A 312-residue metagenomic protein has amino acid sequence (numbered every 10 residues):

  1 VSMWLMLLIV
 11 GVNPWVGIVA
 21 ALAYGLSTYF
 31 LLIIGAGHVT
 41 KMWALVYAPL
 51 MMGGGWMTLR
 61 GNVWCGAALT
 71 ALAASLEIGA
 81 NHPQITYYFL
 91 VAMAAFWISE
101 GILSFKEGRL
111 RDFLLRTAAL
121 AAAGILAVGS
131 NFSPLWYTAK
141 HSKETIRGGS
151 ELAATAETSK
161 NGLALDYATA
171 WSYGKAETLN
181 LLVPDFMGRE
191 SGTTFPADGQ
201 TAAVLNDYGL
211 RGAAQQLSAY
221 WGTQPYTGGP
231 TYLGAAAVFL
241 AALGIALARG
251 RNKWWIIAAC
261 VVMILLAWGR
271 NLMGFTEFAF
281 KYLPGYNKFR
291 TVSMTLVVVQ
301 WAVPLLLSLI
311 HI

Functional and structural regions predicted by a protein language model:
S2-L31, G234, V238-F275: Carboxylate/His-rich catalytic cores and anion/metal-binding grooves
S2-V10, P14-S104, R116-T138: Membrane-embedded helix bundles of polyisoprenyl
F30-W43, S218-T231, V262-A302: Membrane-helix boundary/interfacial segments in multi-pass membrane proteins
G37-V39, A92-A95, A139-T155, F278-L283: Short secondary-structure boundary/capping segments
M42-M51, T86, L90-V91, L233-A236 (+2 more regions): Membrane-embedded alpha-helical segments of multi-pass membrane proteins, especially the transmembrane helices
F105-A118, D198, A203-Q215, L240-R270: Membrane-interface helix-loop-helix junctions at transmembrane boundaries of multi-pass membrane enzymes, predominantly
F132-G244: Periplasmic/ER-lumenal interhelical loops and adjacent helix-loop junctions in multi-pass membrane proteins
I310-I312: Conserved small/polar residues in nucleotide/adenosyl-binding loops
